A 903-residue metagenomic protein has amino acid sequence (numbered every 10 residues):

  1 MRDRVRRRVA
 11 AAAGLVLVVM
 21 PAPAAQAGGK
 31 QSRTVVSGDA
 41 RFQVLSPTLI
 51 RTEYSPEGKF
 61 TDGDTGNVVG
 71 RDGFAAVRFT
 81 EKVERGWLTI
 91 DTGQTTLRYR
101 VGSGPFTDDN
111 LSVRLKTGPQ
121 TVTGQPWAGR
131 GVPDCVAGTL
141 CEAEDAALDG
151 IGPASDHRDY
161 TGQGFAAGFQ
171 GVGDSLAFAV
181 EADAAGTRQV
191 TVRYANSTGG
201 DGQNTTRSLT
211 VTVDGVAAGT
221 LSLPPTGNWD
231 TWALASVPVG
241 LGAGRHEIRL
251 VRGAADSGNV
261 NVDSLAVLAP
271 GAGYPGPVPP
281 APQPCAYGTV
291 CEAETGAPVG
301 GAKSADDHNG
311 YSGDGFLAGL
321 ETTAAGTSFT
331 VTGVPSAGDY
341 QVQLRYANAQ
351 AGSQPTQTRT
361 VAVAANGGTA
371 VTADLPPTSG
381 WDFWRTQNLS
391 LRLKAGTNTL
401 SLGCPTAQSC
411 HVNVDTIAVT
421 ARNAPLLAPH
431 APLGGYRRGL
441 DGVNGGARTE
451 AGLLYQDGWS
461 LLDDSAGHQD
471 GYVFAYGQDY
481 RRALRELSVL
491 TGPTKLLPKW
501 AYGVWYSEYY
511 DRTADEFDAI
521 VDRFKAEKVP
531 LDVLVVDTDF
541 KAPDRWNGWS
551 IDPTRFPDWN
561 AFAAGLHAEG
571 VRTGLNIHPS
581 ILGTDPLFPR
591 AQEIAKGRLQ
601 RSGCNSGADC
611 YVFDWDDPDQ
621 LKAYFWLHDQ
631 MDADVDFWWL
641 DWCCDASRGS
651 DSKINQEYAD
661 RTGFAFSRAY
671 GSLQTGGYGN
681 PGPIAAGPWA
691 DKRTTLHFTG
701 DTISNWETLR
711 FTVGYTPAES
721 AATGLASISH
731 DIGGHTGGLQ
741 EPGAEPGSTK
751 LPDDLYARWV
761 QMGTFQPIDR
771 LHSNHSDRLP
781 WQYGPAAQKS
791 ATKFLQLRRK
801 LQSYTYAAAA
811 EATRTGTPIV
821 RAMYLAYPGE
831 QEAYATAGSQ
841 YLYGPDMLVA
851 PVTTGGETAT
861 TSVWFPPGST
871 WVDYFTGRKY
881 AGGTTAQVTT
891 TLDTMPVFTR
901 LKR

Functional and structural regions predicted by a protein language model:
R2-A27: Secretory targeting and sorting signals
R33-E53: Mature N-terminal segment immediately following signal peptide/propeptide cleavage in secreted/periplasmic
R33-V35, T52, G86-G93, F165-G168 (+2 more regions): Generic recognition of long tandem-repeat/solenoid scaffolds
S46-R85: A low-complexity, Ser/Thr/Gly/Pro-enriched, surface-exposed linker/loop concept that marks segments flanking
D64-V77, A217-G227, T369-S379, D873-L892: Solvent-exposed beta-strand/loop surfaces of large extracellular or lumenal domains
Q94-R100, G104-D108: Hydrophobic or amphipathic alpha-helical targeting/insertion segments
V122-P133, N423-L901: Catalytic-domain carbohydrate-binding cleft regions of carbohydrate-active enzymes
G131-N423: Extracytoplasmic
